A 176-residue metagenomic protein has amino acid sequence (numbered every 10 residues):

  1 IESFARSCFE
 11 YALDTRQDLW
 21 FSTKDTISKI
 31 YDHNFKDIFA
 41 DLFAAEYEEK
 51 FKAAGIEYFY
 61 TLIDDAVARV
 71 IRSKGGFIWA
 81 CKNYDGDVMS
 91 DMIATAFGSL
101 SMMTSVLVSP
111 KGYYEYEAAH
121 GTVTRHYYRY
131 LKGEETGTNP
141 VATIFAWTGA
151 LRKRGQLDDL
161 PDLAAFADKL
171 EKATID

Functional and structural regions predicted by a protein language model:
I1-T61: Glycine-rich phosphate/diphosphate-binding loop of Rossmann-like nucleotide-binding domains
D14-D18, Q156-L160, D176: Intrinsically disordered or highly flexible coil/loop and linker segments, enriched in small and charged/polar residues
T61-V70: Glycine-rich oxoanion-binding loops at beta->alpha junctions
V70-K169: Glycine-rich phosphate/nucleotide-binding loop
E171-T174: An often Trp-containing, charged/polar helix-loop segment at the C-terminal end of enzyme catalytic cores
